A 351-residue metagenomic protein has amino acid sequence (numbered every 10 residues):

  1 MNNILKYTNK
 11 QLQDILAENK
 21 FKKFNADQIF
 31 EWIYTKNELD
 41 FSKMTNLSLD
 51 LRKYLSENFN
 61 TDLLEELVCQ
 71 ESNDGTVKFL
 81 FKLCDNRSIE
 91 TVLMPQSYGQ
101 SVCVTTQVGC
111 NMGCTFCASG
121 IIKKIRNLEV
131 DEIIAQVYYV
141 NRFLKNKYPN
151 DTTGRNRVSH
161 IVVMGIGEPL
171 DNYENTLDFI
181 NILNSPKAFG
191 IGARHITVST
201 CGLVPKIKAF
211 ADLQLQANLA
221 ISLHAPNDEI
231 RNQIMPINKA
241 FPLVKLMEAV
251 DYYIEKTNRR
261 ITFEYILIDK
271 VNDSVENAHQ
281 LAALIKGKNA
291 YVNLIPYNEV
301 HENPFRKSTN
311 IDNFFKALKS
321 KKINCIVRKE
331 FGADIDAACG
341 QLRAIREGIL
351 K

Functional and structural regions predicted by a protein language model:
M1-I89, Y148-P149, D251-R260, Y265-K351: Auxiliary Fe-S-binding modules of radical SAM enzymes
E71, C84, M94-Q96, A188: Short polar/acidic secondary-structure junctions
S72, T105-T106, S119, S199 (+1 more regions): Short linear Ser/Thr-Pro motifs
V77, I89, Q100-V104, M112 (+1 more regions): Generic beta-strand structural signal
L93-M94, N175: Residue-level structural signal for beta-strand termini and adjacent loop
P95-L144: Canonical Radical SAM [4Fe-4S] cluster-binding loop centered on the CxxxCxxC motif and its immediate flanking residues
K145-D151, R157-C325: Conserved AdoMet/S-adenosylmethionine-binding subsite of the radical SAM
